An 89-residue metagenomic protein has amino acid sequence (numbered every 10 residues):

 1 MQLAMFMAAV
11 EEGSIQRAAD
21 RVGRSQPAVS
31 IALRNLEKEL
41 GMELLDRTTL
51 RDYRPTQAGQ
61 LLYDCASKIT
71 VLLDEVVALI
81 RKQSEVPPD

Functional and structural regions predicted by a protein language model:
M1-M5, Q26, G59: The N-cap/first-turn positions of alpha helices within or immediately adjacent to helix-turn-helix DNA-binding domains
F6, A18-A19, T56-G59: Hydrophobic two-helix hairpin corresponding to the core of helix-turn-helix DNA-binding domains
F6, N35-E37: DNA major-groove recognition helices of helix-turn-helix
A8-G23: Short helix-boundary/capping micro-motifs
E37-P55: A short LG(V/I)-centered, amphipathic sequence patch enriched for acidic residue(s) preceding the LG motif
E39-L40, L62-S84: Alpha-helical linker/hinge and terminal dimerization helices associated with HTH transcriptional regulators
Q57, R81-D89: Interdomain hinge and pocket-entrance segments immediately C-terminal to HTH DNA-binding domains
